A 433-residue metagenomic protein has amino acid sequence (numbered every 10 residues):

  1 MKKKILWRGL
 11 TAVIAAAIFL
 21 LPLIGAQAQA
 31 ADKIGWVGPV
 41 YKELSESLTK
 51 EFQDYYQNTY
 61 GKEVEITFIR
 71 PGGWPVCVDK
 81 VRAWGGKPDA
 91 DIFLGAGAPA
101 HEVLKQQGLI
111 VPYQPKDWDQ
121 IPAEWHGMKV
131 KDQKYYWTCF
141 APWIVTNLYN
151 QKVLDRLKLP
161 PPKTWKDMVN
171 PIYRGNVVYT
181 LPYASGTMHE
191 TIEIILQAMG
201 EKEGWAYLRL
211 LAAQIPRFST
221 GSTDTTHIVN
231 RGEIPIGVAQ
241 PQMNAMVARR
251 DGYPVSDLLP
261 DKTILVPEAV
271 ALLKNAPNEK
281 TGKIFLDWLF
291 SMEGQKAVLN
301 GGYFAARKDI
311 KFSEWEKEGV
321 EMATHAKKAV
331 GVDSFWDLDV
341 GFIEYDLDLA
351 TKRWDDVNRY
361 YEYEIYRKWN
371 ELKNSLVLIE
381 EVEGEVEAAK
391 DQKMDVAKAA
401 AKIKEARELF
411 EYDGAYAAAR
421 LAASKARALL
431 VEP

Functional and structural regions predicted by a protein language model:
A30, P88-F93, V111-L148, K166 (+1 more regions): A structural signal for short loop-to-beta-strand junctions that line the ligand-binding cleft of periplasmic/secreted
A31-E102: Early extracytoplasmic/lumenal segment of secretory-pathway proteins
S47, A98-L109, H126, V130-P160 (+2 more regions): Periplasmic solute-binding protein
V111-Q120, W137-T138, K166, R249 (+2 more regions): Short beta-strand->loop
K166-G186, I194-L196: Short loop->beta-strand "edge-of-pocket" segments that line small-molecule binding or catalytic clefts across diverse
A184, E193-L259: Ligand-binding pocket segment of bilobal, Venus flytrap-like solute-binding proteins
I264, L273-F342: Mature extracytoplasmic/periplasmic domains
W336-P433: Conserved C-terminal helix/tail region of periplasmic/extracytoplasmic solute-binding proteins
